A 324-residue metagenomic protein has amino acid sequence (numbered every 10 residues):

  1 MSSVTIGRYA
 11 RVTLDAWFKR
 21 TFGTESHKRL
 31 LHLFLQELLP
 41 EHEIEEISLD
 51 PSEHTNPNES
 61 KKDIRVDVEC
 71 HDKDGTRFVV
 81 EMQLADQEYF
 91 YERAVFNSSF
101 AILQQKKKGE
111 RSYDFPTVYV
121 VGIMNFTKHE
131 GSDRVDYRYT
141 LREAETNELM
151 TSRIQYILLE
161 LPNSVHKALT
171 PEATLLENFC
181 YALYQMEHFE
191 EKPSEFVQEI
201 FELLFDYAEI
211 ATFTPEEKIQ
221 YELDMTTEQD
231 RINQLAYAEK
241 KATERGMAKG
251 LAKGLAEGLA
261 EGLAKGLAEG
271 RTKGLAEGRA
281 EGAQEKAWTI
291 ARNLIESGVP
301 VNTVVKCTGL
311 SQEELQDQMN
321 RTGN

Functional and structural regions predicted by a protein language model:
M1-Q220: Conserved single-residue anchors adjacent to enzymatic active/cofactor-binding motifs
S2-G7, F78-Q83, Y181-N324: Short, charged alpha-helical interaction segments and adjacent helix-coil junctions
